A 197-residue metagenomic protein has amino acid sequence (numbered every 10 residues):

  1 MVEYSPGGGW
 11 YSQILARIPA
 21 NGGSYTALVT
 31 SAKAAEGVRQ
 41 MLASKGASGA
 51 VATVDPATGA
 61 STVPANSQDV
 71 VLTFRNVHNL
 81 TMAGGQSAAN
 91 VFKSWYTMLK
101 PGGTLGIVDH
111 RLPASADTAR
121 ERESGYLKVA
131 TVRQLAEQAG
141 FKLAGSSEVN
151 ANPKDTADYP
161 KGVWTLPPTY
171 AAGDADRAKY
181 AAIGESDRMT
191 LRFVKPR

Functional and structural regions predicted by a protein language model:
M1-G7: Conserved class I S-adenosyl-L-methionine
G8-N21: Conserved SAM-binding loop of SAM-dependent methyltransferases across substrates and taxa, primarily the Class I
R17-P19, Q86-P101: A short glycine-rich, Lys/Arg-flanked "PGG" loop and its adjoining helix->strand segment in the class I
G37-A60: S-adenosyl-L-methionine
S61-L72: A short acidic, Gly/Pro-enriched loop at the edge of an enzyme's catalytic core that lines a small-molecule cofactor
G102-H110: Conserved beta-strand signature within the Rossmann-like core of class I S-adenosyl-L-methionine
T118-S146: Conserved Class I S-adenosyl-L-methionine
D176-R197: C-terminal lobe and adjacent flexible extensions of AdoMet/dcAdoMet transferase-like proteins
